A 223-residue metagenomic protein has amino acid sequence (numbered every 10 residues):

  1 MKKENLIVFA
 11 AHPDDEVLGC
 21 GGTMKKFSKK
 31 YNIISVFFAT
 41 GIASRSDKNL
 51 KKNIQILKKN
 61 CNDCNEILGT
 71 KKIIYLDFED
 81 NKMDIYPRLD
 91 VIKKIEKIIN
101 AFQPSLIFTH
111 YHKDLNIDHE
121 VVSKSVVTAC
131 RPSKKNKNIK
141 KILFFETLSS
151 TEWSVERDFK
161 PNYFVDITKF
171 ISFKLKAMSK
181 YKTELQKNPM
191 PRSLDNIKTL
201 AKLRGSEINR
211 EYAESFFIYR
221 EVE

Functional and structural regions predicted by a protein language model:
M1-F9, N49-K52, E66, K71-K72 (+2 more regions): Metal-dependent de-N-acetylase/amidase catalytic core
K3-K51: ATP-dependent adenylation/pyrophosphate-handling site
L18-G19, I56, D90: Short, conserved clusters of charged catalytic residues that mark active-site and nucleotide-handling motifs
G22-K29, K59-C64, I98: Short amphipathic alpha-helices and their capping/turn segments at secondary-structure boundaries
V36, L76, H110: A cross-family glycoside hydrolase active-site/sugar-binding cleft signature
F38-T40, D77-D80, T147: Active-site loop/turn elements of alpha/beta-hydrolase fold enzymes, especially the short glycine-/histidine-rich
A39-I73: Short, surface-exposed acidic-centric catalytic microdomains
